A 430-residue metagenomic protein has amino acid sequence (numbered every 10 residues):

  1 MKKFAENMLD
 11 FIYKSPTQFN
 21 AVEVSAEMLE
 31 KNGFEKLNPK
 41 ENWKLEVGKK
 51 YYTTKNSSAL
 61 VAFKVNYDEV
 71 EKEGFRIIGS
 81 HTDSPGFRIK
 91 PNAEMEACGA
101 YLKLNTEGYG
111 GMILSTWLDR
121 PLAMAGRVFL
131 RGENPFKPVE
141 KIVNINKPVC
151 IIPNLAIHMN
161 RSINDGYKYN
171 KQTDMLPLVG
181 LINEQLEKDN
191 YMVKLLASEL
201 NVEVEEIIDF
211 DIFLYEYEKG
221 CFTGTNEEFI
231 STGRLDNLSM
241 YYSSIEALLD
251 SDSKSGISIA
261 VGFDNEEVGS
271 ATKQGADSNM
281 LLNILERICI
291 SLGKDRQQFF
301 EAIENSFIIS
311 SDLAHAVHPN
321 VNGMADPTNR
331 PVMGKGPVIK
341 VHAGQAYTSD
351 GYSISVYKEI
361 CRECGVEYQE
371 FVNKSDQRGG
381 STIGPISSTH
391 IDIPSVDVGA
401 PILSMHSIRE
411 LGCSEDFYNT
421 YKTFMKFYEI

Functional and structural regions predicted by a protein language model:
M1-I430: N-terminal hydrophobic/helix-forming segments and targeting peptides
